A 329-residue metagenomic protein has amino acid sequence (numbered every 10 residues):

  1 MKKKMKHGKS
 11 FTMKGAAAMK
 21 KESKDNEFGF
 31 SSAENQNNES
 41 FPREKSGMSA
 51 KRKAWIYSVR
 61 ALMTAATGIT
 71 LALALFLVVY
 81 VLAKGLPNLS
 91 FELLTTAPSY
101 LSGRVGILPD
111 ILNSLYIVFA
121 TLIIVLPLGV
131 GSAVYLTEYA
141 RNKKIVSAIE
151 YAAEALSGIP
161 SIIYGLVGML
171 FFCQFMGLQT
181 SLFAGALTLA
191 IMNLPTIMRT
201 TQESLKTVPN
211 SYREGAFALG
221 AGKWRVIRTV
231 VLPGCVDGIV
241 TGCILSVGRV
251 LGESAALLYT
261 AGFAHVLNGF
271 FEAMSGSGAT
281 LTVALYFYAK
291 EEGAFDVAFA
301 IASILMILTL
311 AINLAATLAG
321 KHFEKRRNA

Functional and structural regions predicted by a protein language model:
M1-T67, A316-A329: Transmembrane alpha-helical segments of polytopic membrane transport and secretion proteins
K3, L136, Q202, K206 (+2 more regions): C-terminal transmembrane helix and the adjacent membrane-cytosol boundary/short C-terminal tail of inner/organellar
R43-L62, V79-T121, F287-D296: Periplasmic/extracellular loop-to-transmembrane helix junction in inner-membrane transport proteins
I56, L128, R141-I145, R213-T241: Amphipathic cytosolic juxtamembrane alpha-helices at the membrane-cytosol interface of multi-pass membrane transporters
P98-L101, V105, L257-M306: Interhelical loop and adjacent transmembrane-helix boundary motif in polytopic membrane transport permeases
T121-A153, L166, A316-K325: Transmembrane-helix boundary motif in ABC transporter permease subunits
E154-M192: Generic hydrophobic transmembrane alpha-helix motif, especially the helices
T201, K223-A261: Transmembrane alpha-helices
